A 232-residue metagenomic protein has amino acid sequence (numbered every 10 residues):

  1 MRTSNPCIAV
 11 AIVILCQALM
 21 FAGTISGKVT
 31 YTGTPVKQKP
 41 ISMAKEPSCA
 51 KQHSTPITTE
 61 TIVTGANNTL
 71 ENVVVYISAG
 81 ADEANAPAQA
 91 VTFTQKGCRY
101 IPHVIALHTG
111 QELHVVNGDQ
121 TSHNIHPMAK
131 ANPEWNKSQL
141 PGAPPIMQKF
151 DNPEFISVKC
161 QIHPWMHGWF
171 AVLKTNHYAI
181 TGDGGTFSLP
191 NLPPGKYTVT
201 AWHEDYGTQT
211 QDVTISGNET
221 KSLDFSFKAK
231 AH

Functional and structural regions predicted by a protein language model:
M1-V10: Bacterial N-terminal signal peptides that target proteins for export
A9-A18: Bacterial N-terminal signal peptides
F21-H232: Extracytoplasmic copper-binding redox domains, predominantly the cupredoxin/blue-copper superfamily
